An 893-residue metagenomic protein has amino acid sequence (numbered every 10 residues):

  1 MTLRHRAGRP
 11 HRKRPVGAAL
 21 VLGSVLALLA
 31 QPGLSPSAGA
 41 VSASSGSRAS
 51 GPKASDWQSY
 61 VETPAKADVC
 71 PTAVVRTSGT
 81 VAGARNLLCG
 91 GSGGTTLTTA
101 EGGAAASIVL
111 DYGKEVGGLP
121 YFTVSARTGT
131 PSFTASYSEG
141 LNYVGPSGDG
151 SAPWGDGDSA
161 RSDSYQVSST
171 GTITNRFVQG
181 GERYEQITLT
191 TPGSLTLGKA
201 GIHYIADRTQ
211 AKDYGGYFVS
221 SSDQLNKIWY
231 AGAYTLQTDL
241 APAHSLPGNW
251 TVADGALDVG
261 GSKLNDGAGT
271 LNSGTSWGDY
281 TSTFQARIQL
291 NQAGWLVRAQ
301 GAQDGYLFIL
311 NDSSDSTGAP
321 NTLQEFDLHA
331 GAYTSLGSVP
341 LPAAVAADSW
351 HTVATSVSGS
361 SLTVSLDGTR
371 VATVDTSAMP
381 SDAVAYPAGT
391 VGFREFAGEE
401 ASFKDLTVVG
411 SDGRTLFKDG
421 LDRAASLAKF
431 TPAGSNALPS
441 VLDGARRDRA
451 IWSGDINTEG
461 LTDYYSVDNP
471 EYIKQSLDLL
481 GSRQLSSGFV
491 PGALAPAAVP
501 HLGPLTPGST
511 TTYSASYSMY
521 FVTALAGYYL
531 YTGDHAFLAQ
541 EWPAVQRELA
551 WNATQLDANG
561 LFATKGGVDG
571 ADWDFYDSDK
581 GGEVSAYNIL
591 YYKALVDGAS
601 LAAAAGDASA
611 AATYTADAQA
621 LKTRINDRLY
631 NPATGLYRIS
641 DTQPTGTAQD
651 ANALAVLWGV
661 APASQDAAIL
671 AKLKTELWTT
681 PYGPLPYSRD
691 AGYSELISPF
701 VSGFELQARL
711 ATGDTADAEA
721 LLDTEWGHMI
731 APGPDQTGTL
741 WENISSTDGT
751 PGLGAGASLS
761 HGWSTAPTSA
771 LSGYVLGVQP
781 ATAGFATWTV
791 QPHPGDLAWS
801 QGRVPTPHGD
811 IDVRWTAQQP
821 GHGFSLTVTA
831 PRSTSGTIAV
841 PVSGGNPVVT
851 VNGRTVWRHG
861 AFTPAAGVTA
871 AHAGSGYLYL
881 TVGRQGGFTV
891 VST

Functional and structural regions predicted by a protein language model:
M1-A40: Secretory targeting and sorting signals
V41-V441, P491-L494, T564: Extracellular/oxidizing-compartment recognition motifs
G51-S55, A716-T893: Non-catalytic C-terminal accessory modules of carbohydrate-active enzymes
Y60, D239, R447-I451, D455 (+4 more regions): C-terminal capping/lid segments that line or modulate ligand- or cofactor-binding pockets
P131-F133, N175, T190-G198, L225 (+10 more regions): Structural helix-adjacent loops and short alpha-helical linkers that scaffold large soluble proteins
G145-S151, R161, P247, V259 (+8 more regions): The feature captures the catalytic groove of carbohydrate-active enzymes
G157-L195, Q224, I228, T238 (+5 more regions): Aromatic-rich carbohydrate-recognition surfaces in CAZymes
S365-T369, D534, V851-G853: Short strand-turn-strand beta-turns centered on an Asx-Gly dipeptide
